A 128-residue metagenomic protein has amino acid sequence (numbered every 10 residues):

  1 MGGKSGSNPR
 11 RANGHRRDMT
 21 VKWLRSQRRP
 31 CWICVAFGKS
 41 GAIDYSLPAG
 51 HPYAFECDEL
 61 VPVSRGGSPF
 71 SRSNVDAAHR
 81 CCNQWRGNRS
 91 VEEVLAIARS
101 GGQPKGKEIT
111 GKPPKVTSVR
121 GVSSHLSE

Functional and structural regions predicted by a protein language model:
M1-A42: Short, charged surface segments at domain edges that flank catalytic/cofactor-binding sites
M1-R16, S100-E128: Arg/Lys-rich, low-complexity, intrinsically disordered N-terminal tails that contact nucleic acids
G14, G66-G67, G87: Glycine-centered flexibility sites
T20, S64, R80-N83: Generic anion/oxyanion-binding catalytic loop in active/binding sites
C34, C57, C81-C82: Generic recognition of cysteine residues
G38-A77: Histidine-centered nuclease catalytic patch
K39, R72-Q103: Short Cys/His-centered divalent metal-binding micro-motifs
